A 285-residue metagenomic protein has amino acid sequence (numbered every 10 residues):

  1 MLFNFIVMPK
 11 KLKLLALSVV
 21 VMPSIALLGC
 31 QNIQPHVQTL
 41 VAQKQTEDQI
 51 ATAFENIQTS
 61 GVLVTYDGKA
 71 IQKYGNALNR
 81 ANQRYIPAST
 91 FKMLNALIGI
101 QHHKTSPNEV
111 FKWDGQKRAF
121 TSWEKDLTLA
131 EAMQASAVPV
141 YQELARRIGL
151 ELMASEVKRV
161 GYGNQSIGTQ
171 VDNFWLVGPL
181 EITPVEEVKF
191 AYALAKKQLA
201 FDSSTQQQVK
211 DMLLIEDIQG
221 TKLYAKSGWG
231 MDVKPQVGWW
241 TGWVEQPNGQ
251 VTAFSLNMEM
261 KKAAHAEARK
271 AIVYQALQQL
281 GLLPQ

Functional and structural regions predicted by a protein language model:
F5-A16: Bacterial N-terminal signal peptides that target proteins for export
C30-A53, R147-G149, Q198-K222, S227-Q285: Structured C-terminal helix/loop/strand segments within mature extracytoplasmic catalytic/sensor domains
I33-Q83: Beta-lactamase-like hydrolase cores
R84-N108, A132, F254: Active-site SXXK
Q101-Q116, F201-T205: Short, well-structured active-site flanking segments
V110-K125, L129-Q134, I148-G149, F174: Acidic helix-start/capping segments at beta-turn-to-alpha-helix junctions
T128-L129, E143-K196: Mid-domain, small-residue-enriched loop/turn segments at the edges of structured enzyme/sensor domains
